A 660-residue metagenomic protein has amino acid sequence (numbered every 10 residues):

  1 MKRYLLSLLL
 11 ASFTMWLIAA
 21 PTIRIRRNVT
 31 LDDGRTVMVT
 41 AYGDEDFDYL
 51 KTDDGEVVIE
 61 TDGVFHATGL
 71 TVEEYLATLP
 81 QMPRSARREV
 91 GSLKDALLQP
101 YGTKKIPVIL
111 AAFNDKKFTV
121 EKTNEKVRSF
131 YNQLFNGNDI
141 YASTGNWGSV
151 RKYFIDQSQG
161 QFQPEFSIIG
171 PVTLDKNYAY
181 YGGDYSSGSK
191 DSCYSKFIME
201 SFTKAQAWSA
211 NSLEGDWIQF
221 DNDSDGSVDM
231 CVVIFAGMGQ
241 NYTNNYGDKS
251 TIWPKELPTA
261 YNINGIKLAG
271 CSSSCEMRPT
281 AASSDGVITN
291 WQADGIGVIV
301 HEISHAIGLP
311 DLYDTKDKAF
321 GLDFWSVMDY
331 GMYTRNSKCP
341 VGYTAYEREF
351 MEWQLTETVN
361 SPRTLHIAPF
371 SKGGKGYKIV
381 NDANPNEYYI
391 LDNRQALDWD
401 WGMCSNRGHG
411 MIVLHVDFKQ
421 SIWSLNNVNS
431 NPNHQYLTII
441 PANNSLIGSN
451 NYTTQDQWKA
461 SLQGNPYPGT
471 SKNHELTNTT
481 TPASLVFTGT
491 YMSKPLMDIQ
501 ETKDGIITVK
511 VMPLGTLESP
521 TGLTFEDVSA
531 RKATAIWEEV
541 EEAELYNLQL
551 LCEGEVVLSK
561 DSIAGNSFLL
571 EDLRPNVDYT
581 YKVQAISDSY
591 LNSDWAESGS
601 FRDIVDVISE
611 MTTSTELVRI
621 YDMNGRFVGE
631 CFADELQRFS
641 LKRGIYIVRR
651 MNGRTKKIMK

Functional and structural regions predicted by a protein language model:
R3-L6, A19-P100: N-terminal prosegments of processed precursors
M15, L545-L558, P575-T580, Q584 (+1 more regions): C-terminal outer-membrane/trafficking sorting elements
Y75-I299, P310-D317, V416-L514: Propeptide-to-catalytic entry region of secreted or membrane-anchored zinc metalloproteases
M230-N406, D417-K419: Extracellular hydrolytic enzyme modules, especially secreted metalloproteases of the metzincin/thermolysin-like class
T516-F525: Proline-enriched interdomain boundary motifs that mark the N-terminal boundary and often initiate the first structured
R531-A543: Conserved aromatic anchor
E539, S562, L569-P575, R638-S640: Short, flexible loop/turn segments at beta-strand junctions in immunoglobulin-like and fibronectin type III
P575, S587-V605: Extracellular fibronectin type III
